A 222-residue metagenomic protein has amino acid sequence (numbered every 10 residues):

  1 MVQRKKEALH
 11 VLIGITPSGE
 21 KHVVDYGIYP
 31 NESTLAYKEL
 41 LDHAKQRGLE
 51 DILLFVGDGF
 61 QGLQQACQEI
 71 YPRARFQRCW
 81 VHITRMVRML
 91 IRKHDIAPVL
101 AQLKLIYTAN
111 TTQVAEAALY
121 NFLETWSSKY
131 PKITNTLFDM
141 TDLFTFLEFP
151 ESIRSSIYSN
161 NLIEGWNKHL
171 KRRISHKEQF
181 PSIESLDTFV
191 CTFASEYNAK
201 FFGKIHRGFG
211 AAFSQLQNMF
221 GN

Functional and structural regions predicted by a protein language model:
M1-V56, Q61, Q65, I70-R73 (+2 more regions): RNase H-like nuclease fold core
K6, T34-K38, G57-Q64, A97-L100 (+6 more regions): Amphipathic alpha-helical transducer elements in NTP-driven molecular machines
L12, K21, F55, C67 (+6 more regions): Mobile genetic element proteins and their domesticated derivatives, centered on retroelements and DNA transposons
I15, H43-R47, A66, I70 (+4 more regions): Mid-sequence acidic-hydrophobic segments that form the walls of catalytic/ligand-binding cavities or oligomerization
Y29-E32, F55, G59, I91 (+5 more regions): Catalytic cores of large soluble enzymes that bind and process phosphate-bearing ligands
P30, M89-K93, I157-I163: A short, ordered amphipathic alpha-helix with a cationic face
L54-Q61, A66-K104: Conserved beta-strand -> loop -> alpha-helix junction used to position metal-binding or nucleic-acid-contacting
L105-N222: Acidic/histidine-rich catalytic cores and adjacent linkers of DNA breakage/strand-transfer/modification proteins
